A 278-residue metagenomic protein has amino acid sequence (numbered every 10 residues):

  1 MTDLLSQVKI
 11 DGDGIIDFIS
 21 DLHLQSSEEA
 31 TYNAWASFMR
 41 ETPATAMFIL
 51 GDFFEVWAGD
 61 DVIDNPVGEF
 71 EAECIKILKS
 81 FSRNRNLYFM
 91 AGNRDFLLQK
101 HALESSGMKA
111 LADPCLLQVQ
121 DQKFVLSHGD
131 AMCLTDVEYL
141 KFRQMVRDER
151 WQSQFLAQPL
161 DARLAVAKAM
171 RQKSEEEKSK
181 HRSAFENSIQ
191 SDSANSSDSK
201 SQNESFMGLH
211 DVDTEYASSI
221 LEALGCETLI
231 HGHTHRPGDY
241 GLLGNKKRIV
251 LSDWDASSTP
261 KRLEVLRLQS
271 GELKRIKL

Functional and structural regions predicted by a protein language model:
M1-K9: A short, compositionally biased domain-edge/stem linker segment
K9-I15, I19, L24-V119: Core catalytic region of metal-dependent phosphoesterases/phosphodiesterases, especially metallo-beta-lactamase-like
S27, A58, L98, L134 (+3 more regions): Generic hydrophobic alpha-helical membrane-span motif
E29-N33, E69-A72, K76, V137-L140 (+3 more regions): Generic alpha-helical secondary structure signal
E41-T45, A72-I75, D113-L116, T135-V137 (+3 more regions): Glycine-rich loops and low-complexity Gly/Arg-rich segments that provide flexible linkers or classic glycine-based
M47-D52, L78-S82, V119-Q122, Q154-D161 (+2 more regions): Short C-terminal domain-edge/linker segments immediately following a structured domain
S105-P114, K123-V125, D130, T135-K141 (+1 more regions): Conserved beta-sheet core of the metallophosphoesterase superfamily
G129-V212: Active-site-proximal loop/helix segment associated with metal-binding centers of metalloenzymes
